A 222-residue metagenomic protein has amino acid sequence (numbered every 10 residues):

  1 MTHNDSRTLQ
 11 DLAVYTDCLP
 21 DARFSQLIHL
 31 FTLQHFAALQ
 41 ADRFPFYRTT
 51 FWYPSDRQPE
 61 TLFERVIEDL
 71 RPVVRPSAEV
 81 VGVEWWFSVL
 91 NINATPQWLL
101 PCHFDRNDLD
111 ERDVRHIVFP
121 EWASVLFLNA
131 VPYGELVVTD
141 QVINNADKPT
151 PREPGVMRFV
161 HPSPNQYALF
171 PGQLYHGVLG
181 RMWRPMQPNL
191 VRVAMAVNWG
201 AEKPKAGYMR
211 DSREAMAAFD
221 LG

Functional and structural regions predicted by a protein language model:
M1, L221-G222: Non-catalytic N-terminal targeting/anchoring module and adjacent flexible stem/linker that precedes the structured
T2-S88, N93-L100, R213: Non-heme Fe(II)/2-oxoglutarate
E79-E84, S88-G180, P185, N189-A196 (+1 more regions): Catalytic core of non-heme Fe(II) oxygenases with the double-stranded beta-helix
